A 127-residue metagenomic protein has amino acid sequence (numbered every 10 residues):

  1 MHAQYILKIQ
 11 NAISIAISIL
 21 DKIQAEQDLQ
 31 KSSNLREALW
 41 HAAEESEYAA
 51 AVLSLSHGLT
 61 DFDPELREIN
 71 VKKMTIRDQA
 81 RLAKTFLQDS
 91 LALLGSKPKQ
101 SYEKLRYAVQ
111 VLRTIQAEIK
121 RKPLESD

Functional and structural regions predicted by a protein language model:
M1-D127: Long, charged/polar, soluble alpha-helical segments
